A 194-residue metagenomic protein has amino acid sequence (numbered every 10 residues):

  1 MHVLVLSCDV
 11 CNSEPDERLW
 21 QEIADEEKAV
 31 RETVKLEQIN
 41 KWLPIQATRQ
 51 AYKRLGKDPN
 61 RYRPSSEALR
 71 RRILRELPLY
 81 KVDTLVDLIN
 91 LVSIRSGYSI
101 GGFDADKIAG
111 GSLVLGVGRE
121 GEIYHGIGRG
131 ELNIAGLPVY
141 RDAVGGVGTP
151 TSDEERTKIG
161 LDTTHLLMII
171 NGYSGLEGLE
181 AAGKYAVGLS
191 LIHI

Functional and structural regions predicted by a protein language model:
M1-A24, M168-N171, L176-G178: Phosphate-backbone binding interfaces of nucleic-acid-interacting proteins
P15-A68, R72-L74: Glycine/proline-rich, flexible active-site/cofactor-binding loop segments that harbor closely spaced acidic
P78-F103: Conserved phosphate/anionic-ligand binding catalytic regions in large, soluble enzymes, centered on
Y80-D83, D104-A105, G126-G130, L137 (+1 more regions): A generic local secondary-structure boundary/capping motif
Y98-G126: Catalytic or ion-translocation cores adjacent to nucleophile or general acid/base/metal-coordination motifs in diverse
G116-S152: A structural-propensity feature for long, helix-poor, extended segments
P150-G183: Mobile "lid/hinge" segments at catalytic clefts and subdomain interfaces of large enzymes
I192-I194: Conserved small/polar residues in nucleotide/adenosyl-binding loops
